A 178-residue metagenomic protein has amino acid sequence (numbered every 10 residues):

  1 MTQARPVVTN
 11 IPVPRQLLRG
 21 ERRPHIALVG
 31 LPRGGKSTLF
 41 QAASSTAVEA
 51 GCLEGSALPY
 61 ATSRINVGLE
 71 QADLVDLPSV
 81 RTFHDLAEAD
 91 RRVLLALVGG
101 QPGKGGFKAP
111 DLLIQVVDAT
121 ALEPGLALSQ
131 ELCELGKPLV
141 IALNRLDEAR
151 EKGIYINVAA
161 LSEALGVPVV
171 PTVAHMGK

Functional and structural regions predicted by a protein language model:
T2-E88, G100, K104, L112: Conserved G1/Walker A P-loop phosphate-binding module
V29, D118, V173: Active-site-adjacent beta-strand anchor residues
E54, L58, D73, D85 (+5 more regions): Helical mechanochemical/support elements of P-loop NTPase systems and associated helical scaffolds
G55, S79-T82, A119-L122, R145-A149 (+1 more regions): Conserved nucleotide-binding/hydrolysis micro-motifs of P-loop NTPases
I65-L69, R92-V170: Conserved C-terminal guanine-recognition region of P-loop GTPase G domains, centered on the G4
